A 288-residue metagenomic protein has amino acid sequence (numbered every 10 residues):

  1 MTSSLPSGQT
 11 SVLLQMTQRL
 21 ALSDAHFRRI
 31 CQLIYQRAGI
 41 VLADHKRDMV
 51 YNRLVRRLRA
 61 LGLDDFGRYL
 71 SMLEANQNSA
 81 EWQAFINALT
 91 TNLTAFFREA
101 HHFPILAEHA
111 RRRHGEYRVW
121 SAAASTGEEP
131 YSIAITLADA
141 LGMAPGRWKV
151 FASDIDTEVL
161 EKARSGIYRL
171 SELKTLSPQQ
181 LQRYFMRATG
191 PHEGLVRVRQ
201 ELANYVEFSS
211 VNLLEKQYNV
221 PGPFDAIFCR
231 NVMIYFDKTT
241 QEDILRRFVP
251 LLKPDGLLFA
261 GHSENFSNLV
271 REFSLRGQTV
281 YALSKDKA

Functional and structural regions predicted by a protein language model:
T2-W120, G261: Conserved AdoMet
L106, I227, L252: Residue-level signal for inorganic ion chemistry
E116-E129, K149-F151: Conserved class I S-adenosyl-L-methionine
T126-M143: Conserved SAM-binding loop of SAM-dependent methyltransferases across substrates and taxa, primarily the Class I
G146-F228, V232-T240, N265-S267, K287: Extended basic-aromatic, gly/pro-enriched interface segments that bind polyanionic ligands
A226, S267-A288: Core SAM-dependent methyltransferase catalytic element
E242-P254: A short glycine-rich, Lys/Arg-flanked "PGG" loop and its adjoining helix->strand segment in the class I
P254-H262: Conserved beta-strand signature within the Rossmann-like core of class I S-adenosyl-L-methionine
